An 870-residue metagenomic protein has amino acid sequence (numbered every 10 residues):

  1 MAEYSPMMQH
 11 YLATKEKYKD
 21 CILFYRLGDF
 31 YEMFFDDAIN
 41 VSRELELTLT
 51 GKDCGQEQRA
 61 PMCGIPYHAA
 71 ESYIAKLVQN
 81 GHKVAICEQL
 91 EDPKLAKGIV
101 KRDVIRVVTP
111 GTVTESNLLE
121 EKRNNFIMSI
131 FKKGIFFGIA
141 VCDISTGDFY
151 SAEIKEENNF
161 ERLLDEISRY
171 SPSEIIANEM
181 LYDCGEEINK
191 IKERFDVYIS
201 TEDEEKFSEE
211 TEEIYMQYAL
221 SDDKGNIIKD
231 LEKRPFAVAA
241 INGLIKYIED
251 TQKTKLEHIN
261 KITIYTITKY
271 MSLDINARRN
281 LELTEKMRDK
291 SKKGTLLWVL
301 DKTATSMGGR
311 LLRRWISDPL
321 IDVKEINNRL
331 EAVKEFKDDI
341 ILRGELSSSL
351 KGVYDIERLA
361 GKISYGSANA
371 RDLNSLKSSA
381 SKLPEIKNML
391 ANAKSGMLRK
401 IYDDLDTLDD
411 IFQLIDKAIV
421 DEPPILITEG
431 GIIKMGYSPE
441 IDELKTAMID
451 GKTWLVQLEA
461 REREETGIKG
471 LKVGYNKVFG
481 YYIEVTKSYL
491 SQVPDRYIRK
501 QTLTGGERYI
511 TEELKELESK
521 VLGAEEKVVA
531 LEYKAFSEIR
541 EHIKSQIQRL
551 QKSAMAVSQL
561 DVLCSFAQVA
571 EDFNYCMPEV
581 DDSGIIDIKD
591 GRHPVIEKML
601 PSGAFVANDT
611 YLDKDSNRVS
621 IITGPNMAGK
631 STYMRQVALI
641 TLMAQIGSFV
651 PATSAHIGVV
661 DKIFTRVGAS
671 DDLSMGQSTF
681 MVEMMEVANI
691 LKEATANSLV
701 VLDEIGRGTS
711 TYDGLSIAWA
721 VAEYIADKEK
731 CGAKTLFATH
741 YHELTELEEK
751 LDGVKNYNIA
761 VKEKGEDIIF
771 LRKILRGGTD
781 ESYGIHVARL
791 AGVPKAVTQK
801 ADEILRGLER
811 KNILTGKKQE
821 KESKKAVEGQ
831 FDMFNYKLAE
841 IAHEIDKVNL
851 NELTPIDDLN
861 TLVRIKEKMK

Functional and structural regions predicted by a protein language model:
M1-A2, Q9-A13, D20, R540 (+4 more regions): Conserved phosphate-binding elements of NTP-dependent enzyme cores
M1-E335, G344, S348-S364, A368-A460 (+1 more regions): Charged catalytic and DNA/RNA-contacting regions of genome-maintenance and nucleic-acid-processing enzymes
F35-A38, R234, A304-T305, L312-W315 (+5 more regions): ATPase nucleotide-binding head domains, primarily ABC-like/P-loop NTPase cores
C87, P110-L119, K255, A391-M397 (+5 more regions): Active-site phosphate-binding and catalytic loops of NTP-dependent enzymes
I167, P172-E187, E513-Q546, F649-A652 (+1 more regions): Conserved catalytic alpha/beta cores of large enzymes that bind or transform nucleotide phosphates and polynucleotides
F207-A219, M271-I275, L283, M287 (+6 more regions): Amphipathic heptad-repeat alpha-helical coiled-coil/stalk segments that mediate oligomerization, filament/stalk
I326-R329, S349, V353, A447 (+6 more regions): Intracellular alpha-helical coupling/juxtamembrane segments of multi-pass membrane proteins
N476, N849-K870: Terminal-proximal interaction/regulatory segments of ATP-powered molecular machines
